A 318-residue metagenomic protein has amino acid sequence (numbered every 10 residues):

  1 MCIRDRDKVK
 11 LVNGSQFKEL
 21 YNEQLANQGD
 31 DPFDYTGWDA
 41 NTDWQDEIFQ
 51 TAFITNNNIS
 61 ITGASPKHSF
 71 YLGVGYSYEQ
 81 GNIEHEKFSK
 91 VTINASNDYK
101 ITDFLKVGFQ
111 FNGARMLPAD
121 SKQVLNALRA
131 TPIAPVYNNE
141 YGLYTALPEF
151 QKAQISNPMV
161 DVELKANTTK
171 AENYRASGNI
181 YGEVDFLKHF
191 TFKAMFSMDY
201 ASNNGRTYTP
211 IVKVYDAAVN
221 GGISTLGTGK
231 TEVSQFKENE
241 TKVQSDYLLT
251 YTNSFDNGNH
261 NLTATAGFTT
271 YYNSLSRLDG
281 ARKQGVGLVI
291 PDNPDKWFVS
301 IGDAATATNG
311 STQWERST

Functional and structural regions predicted by a protein language model:
R4-T42, T51, G81-F88, T92 (+3 more regions): Surface-exposed loop/interface segments of Gram-negative outer-membrane beta-barrel transport/assembly proteins
L25, E47-A52, I61-S65: Outer-membrane beta-barrel initiation region
F53, N57-G63, E315-T318: Structured alpha-helical segments in the cores of large, soluble enzyme domains
A64-K67, Y99-D103, V184-F190, N253-N257: Outer-membrane beta-barrel strand-turn architecture
Y71-G73, G108-F109: Periplasmic plug
V74-Q80: Transmembrane beta-strand segments that form the barrel wall of outer-membrane beta-barrel proteins
